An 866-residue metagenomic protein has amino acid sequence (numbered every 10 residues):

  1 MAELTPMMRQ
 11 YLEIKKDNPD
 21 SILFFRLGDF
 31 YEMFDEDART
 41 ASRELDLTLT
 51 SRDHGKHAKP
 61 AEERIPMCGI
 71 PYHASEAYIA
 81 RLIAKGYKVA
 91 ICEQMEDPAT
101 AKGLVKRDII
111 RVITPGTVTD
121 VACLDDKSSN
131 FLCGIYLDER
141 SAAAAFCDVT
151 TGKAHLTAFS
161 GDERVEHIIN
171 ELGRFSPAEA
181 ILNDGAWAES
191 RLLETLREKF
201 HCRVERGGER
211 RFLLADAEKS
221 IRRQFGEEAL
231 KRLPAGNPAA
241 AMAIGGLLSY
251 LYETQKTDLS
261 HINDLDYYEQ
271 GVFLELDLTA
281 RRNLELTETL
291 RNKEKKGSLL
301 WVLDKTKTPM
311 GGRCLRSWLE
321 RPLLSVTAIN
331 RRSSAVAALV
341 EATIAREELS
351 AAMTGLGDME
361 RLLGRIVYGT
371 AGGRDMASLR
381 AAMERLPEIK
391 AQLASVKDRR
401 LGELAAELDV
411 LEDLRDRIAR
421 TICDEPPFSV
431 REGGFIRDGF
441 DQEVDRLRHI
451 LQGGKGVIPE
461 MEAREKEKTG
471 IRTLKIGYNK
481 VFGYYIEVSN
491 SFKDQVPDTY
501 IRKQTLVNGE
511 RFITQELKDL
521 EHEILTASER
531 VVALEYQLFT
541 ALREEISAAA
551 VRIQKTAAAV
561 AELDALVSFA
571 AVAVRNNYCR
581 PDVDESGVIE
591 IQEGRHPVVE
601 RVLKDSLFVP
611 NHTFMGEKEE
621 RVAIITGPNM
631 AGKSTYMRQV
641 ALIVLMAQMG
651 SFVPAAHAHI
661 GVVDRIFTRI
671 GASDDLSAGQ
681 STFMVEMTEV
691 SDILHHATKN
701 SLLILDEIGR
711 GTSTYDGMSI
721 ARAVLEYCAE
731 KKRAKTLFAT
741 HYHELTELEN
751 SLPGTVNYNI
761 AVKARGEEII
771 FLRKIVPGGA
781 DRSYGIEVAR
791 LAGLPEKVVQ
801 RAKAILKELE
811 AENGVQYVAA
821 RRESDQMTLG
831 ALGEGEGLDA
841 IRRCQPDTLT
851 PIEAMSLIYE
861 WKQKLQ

Functional and structural regions predicted by a protein language model:
M1-A2, R9-E13, D20, R543 (+4 more regions): Conserved phosphate-binding elements of NTP-dependent enzyme cores
M1-A338, T354-V367, A371-A463, P753: Charged catalytic and DNA/RNA-contacting regions of genome-maintenance and nucleic-acid-processing enzymes
D35-E36, N237, K307, W318 (+6 more regions): ATPase nucleotide-binding head domains, primarily ABC-like/P-loop NTPase cores
A38-G55, C147-F175, D494-L525, D605-M615 (+1 more regions): Extended active-site and interfacial segments that coordinate phosphate-rich ligands in large catalytic machineries
C92, P115-L124, D258, V396-R400 (+5 more regions): Active-site phosphate-binding and catalytic loops of NTP-dependent enzymes
L172, P177-G185, L192-E194, E516-A549 (+3 more regions): Conserved catalytic alpha/beta cores of large enzymes that bind or transform nucleotide phosphates and polynucleotides
E209-K219, L274-L278, L290, A381-E460 (+4 more regions): Amphipathic heptad-repeat alpha-helical coiled-coil/stalk segments that mediate oligomerization, filament/stalk
I329-R332, A352, L356, G454 (+4 more regions): Intracellular alpha-helical coupling/juxtamembrane segments of multi-pass membrane proteins
